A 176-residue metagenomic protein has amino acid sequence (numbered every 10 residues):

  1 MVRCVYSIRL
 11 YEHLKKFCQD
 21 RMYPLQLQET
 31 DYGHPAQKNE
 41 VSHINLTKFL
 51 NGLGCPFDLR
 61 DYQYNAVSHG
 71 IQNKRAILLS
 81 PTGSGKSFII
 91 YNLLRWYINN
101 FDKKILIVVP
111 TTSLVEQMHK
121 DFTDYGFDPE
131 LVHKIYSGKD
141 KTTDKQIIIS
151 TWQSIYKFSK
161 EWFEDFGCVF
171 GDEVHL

Functional and structural regions predicted by a protein language model:
M1-Y32: N-terminal accessory nucleic-acid engagement/regulatory domains that precede and modulate ATP-driven motor cores
G33-L79: Conserved pre-motif I regulatory segment
Q72-Y97: Walker A/P-loop
Y97-K104, G126-P129: Post-Walker A helix-loop "phosphate-sensing" segment adjacent to the P-loop in P-loop NTPases
K103-T111: Conserved RecA-like ASCE P-loop NTPase motor core of nucleic-acid helicases/translocases
T112-Y136: Conserved helix-turn-beta segment of the N-terminal RecA-like "Helicase ATP-binding" lobe in SF1/SF2 helicases
S137-I148: Conserved motor-coupling elements within RecA-like helicase/translocase cores
W152-S154, E161-L176: SF2 helicase catalytic motif II
